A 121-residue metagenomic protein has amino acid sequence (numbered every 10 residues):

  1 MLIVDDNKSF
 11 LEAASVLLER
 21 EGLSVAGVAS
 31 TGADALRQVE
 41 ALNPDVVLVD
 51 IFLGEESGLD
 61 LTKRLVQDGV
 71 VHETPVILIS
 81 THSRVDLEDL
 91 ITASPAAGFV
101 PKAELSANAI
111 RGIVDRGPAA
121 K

Functional and structural regions predicted by a protein language model:
D5, D50: Active-site residues of response regulator receiver
K8-G27: Two-component/phosphorelay signaling modules centered on CheY-like receiver
T31-D34, S57-D60: Acidic catalytic/metal-coordinating carboxylates
N43-D45, V70-P75: His-Asp phosphorelay/catalytic-motif detector in bacterial-type signaling
G54-E55, R84: The feature encodes the CheY-like receiver
G58, L90-G98: As written
L59-H72: Short amphipathic alpha-helix used as the core "switch/output" element in two-component signaling
